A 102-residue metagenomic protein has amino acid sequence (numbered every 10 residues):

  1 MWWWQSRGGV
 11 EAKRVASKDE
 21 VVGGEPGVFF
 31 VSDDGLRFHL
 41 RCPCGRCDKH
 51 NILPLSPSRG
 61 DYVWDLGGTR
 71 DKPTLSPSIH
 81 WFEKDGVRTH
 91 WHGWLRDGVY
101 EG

Functional and structural regions predicted by a protein language model:
W3-H39, K49-G102: A short Gly-Trp-Pro
C42-C44: Short cysteine-rich clusters marking metal-coordination/redox-active sites
